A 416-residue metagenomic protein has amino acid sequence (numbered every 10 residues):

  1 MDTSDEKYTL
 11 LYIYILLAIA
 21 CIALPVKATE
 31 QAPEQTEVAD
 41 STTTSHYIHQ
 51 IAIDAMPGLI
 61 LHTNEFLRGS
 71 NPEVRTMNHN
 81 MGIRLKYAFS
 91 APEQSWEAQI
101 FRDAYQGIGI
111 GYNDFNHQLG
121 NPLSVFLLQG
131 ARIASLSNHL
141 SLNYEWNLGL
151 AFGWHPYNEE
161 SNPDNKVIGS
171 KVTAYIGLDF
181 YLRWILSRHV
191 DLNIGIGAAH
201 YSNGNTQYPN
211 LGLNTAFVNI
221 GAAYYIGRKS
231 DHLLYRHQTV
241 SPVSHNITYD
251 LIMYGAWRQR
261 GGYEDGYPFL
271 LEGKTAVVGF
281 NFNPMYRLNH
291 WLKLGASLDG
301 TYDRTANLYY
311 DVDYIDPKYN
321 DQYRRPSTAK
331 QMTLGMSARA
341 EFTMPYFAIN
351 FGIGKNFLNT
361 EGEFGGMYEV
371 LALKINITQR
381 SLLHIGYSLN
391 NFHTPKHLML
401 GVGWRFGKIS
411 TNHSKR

Functional and structural regions predicted by a protein language model:
S45-I51, I100-Q106, N138-Y144, R188-L192 (+7 more regions): Outer-envelope beta-barrel architecture signal
Y47, M77-I83, L119-V125, L140 (+8 more regions): Residues that define the transmembrane beta-barrel architecture of outer-membrane proteins
I51-L59, I110-Y112, Y144-F152, I194-H200 (+6 more regions): Transmembrane beta-barrel strands of outer-membrane/channel proteins
I53, I83-F89, L127-I133, W146-L150 (+9 more regions): Residues on the lipid-exposed face of transmembrane beta-strands in outer-membrane beta-barrel proteins
I60-G82, L119, Q259-N281: Surface-exposed strand-loop-strand hairpins of Gram-negative outer-membrane beta-barrel proteins
L61, Q94-W96, W184, R188-L192 (+5 more regions): Repeated loop/turn-to-beta-strand initiation elements of outer-membrane beta-barrel proteins
G69-E73, N113-N116, N162-I168, N203-N210 (+4 more regions): Extracellular loop and loop/strand-boundary signature of outer-membrane beta-barrel proteins
L85, N214-Y235, P395-R416: Outer-membrane beta-barrel "beta-signal"
